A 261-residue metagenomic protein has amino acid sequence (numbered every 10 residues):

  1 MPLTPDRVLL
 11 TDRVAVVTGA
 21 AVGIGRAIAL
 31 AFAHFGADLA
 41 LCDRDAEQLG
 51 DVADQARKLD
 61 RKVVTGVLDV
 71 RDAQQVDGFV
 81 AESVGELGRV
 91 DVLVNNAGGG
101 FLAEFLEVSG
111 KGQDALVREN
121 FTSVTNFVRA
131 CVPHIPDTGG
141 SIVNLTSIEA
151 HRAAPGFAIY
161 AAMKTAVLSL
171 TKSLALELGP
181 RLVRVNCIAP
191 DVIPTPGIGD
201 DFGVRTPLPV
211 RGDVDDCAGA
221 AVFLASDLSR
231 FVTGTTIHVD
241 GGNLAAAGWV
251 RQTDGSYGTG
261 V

Functional and structural regions predicted by a protein language model:
V14, A21-V22: Conserved glycine-rich cofactor-binding loop
E104-V117, F202: Substrate-binding pocket helix/loop in short-chain dehydrogenase/reductase
V128, M163, T171: Active-site helix of classical SDR
P133, L176-P180, R230: Alpha-helical segment proximal to the catalytic Tyr-Lys
S147: Residue(s) in the substrate-gating loop at a strand-loop-helix junction that position the organic substrate next
T206-C217, L228: A conserved structural motif in NAD(P)-dependent oxidoreductases
R230-A245: Short-chain dehydrogenase/reductase
